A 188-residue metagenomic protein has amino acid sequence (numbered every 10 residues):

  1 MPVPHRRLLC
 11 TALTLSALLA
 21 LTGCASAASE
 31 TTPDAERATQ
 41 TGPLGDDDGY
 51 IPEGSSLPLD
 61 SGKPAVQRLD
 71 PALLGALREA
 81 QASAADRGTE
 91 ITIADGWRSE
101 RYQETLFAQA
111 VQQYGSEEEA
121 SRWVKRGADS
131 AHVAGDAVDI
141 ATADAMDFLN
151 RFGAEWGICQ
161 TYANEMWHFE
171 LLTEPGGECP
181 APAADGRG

Functional and structural regions predicted by a protein language model:
P2-S29: Secretory targeting and sorting signals
E30-G188: Cell-envelope/glycan interface and biosynthesis
